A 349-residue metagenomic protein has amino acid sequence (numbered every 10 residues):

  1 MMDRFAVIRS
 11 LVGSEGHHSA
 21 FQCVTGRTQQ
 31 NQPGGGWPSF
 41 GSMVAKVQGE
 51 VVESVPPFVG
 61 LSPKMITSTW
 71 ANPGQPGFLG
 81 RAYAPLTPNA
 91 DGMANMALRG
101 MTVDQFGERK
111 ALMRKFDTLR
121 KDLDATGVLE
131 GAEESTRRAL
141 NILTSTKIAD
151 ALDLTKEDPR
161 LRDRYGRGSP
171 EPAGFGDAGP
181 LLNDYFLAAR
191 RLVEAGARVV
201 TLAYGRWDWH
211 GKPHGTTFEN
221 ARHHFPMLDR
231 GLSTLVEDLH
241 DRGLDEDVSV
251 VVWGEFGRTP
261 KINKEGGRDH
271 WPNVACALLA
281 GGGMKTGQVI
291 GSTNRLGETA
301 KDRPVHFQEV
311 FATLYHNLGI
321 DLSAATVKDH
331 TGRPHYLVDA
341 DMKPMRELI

Functional and structural regions predicted by a protein language model:
M2-I349: Ligand-binding pockets and gating/stacking loops
